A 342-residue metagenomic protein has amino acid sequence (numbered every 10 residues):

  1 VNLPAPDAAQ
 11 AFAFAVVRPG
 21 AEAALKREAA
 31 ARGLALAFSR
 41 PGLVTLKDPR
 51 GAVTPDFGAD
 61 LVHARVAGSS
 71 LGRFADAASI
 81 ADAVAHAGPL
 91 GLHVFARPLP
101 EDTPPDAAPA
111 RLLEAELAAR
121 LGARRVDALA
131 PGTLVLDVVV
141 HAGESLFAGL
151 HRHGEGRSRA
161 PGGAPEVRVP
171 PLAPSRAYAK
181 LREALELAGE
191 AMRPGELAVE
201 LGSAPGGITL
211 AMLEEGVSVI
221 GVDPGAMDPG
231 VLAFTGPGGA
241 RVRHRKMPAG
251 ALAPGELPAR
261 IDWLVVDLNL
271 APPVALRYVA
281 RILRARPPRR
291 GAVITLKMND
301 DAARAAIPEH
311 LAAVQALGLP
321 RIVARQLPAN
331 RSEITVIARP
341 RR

Functional and structural regions predicted by a protein language model:
V1-R342: SAM-dependent transferase fold signal centered on methyltransferase-like domains, encompassing both Class I
